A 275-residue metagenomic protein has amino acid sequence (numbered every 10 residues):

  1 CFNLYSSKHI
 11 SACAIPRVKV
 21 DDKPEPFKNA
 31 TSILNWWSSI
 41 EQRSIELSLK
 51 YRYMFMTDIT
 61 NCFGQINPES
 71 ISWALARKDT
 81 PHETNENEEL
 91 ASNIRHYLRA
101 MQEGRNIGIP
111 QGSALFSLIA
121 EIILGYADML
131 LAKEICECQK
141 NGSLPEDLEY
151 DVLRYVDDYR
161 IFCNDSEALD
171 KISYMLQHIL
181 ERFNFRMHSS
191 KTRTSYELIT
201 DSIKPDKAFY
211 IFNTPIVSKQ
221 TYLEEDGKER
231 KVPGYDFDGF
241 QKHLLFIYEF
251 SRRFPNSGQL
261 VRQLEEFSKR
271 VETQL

Functional and structural regions predicted by a protein language model:
C1-Q111: Conserved two-metal-ion catalytic palm core of "right-hand" nucleic acid polymerases, unifying RNA-dependent RNA
Y5-C13, E83-N93, C136-L153, H188-T194: Short, glycine/acidic-rich hinge or "gate" loops at secondary-structure transitions that mediate conformational
S39, I45, Y53, T57 (+2 more regions): Right-hand nucleic-acid polymerase module
I59-F63, I123, C163-D165, T194 (+1 more regions): Short, flexible loop/turn elements at secondary-structure junctions
E69-P81, G125-M129, M175-L180, S195: Amphipathic alpha-helical scaffolding segments
E83, L118-V156, I161-K171: Active-site palm subdomain of RNA-directed nucleic acid polymerases
F162-M187: Helical (often loop-to-helix) elements that flank the catalytic cores of nucleotide-handling enzymes
E181-P215: Conserved catalytic core of two-metal-ion nucleotidyltransferases
